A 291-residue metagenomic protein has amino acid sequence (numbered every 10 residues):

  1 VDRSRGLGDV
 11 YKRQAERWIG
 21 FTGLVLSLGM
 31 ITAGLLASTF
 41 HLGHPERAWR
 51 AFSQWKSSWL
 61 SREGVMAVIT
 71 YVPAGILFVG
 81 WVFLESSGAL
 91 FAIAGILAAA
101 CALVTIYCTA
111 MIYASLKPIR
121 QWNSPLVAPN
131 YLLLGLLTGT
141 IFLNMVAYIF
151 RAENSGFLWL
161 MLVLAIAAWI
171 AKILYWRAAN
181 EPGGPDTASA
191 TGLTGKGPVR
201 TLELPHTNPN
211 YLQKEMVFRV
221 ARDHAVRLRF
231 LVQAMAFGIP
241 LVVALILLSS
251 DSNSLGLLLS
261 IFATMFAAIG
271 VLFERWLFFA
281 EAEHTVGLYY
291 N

Functional and structural regions predicted by a protein language model:
V1, Q54-L60, G64-F273: Long, contiguous internal "core" modules enriched in hydrophobic/ aromatic residues
V1-Y11: Single conserved hydrophobic/aromatic residue that forms the stacking wall/gate of nucleotide- or nucleobase-binding
D9-E16, F40-W49: Membrane-interface helix-loop junction between the first two transmembrane segments
K12-I19, S249-S252: Short, hydrophobic transmembrane alpha-helix segments
G23-R47, E63-W81, Y107: Transmembrane-helix bundle segments that line or gate the permeation/cavity pathway in multi-pass membrane proteins
L42-W59, H284-Y289: Flexible loop linkers connecting adjacent transmembrane helices in multi-pass alpha-helical membrane transporters
G43, I149-E153, A280, H284: Membrane-interface elements of multi-pass transporters and channels
F262-N291: TerminUS-proximal long segments
